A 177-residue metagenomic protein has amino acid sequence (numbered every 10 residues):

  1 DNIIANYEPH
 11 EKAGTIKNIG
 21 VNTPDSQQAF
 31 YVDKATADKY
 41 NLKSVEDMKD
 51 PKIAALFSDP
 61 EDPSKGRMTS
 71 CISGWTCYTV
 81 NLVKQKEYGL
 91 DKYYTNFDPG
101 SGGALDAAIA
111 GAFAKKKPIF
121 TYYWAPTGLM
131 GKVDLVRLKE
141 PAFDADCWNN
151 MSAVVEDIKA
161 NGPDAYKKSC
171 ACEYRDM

Functional and structural regions predicted by a protein language model:
D1, R67-M151: Ligand-binding pocket segment of bilobal, Venus flytrap-like solute-binding proteins
I3-K17, K159-G162: Hinge/lid segment of periplasmic solute-binding proteins
Y7, N22, A37-D47, P51-A54 (+5 more regions): A residue-level marker of the well-folded mature domains of exported/periplasmic proteins
P9-T69: A conserved helix-loop-strand patch within extracytoplasmic ligand-binding domains of the periplasmic binding
K17, A29, R67, F120 (+2 more regions): Generic structural signal for residues positioned in beta-strands
T23-D25, E61, M130, A165 (+1 more regions): A generic structural signal for short, non-catalytic loop/turn and secondary-structure boundary residues
T23-K39, Y122-T127, W148-G162: A short, terminal or domain-edge coil/loop segment
K132-M177: C-terminal lobe and pocket-closing loops of periplasmic/extracytoplasmic Venus-flytrap solute-binding proteins
